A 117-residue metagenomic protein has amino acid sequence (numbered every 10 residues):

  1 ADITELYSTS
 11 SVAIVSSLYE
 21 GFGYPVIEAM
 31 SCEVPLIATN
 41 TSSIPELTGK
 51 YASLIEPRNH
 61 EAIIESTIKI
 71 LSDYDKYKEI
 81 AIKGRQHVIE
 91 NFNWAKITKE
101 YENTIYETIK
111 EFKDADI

Functional and structural regions predicted by a protein language model:
A1-S10, S31, P45: Short acidic alpha-helix that forms the nucleotide-activated donor recognition element in Leloir-type transferases
S8-G21, V34-P35: Acidic donor-binding loop of glycosyltransferase active sites
S17, A38-N40, E46, I55-E56 (+1 more regions): Conserved acidic donor-binding loop of glycosyltransferase catalytic domains
V26, P35-A38: Short hydrophobic beta-strand element within catalytic cores of glycosyltransferases and related nucleotide-activated
S53-H60, K69-Y74: Conserved acidic donor-binding segment of nucleotide-sugar-dependent glycosyltransferases
K69, K76-N91, I97-N103: A short, well-ordered alpha-helix in the C-terminal region of glycosyltransferases
W94-I117: C-terminal alpha-helical cap of glycosyltransferases
